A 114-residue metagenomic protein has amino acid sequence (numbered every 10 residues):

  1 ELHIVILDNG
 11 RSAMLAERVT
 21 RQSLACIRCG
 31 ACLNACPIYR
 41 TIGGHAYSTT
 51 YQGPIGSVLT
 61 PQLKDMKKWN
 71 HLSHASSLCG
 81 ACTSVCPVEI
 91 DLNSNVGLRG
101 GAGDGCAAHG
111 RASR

Functional and structural regions predicted by a protein language model:
L2-S23, I38-R114: Ferredoxin-type iron-sulfur electron-transfer modules in oxidoreductases and energy-metabolism complexes
C26: Short Cys/His-rich zinc-binding micro-motifs
